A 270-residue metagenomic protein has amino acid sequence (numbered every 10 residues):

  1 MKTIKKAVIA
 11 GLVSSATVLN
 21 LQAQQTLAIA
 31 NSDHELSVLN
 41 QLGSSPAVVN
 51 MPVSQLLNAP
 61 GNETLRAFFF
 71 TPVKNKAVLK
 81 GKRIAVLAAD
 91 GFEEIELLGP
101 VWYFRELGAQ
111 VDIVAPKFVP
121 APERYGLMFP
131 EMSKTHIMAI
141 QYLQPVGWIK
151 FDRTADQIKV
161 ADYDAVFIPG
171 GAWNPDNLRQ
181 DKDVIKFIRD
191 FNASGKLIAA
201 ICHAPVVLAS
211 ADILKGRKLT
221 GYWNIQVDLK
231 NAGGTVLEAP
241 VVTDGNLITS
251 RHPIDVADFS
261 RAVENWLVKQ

Functional and structural regions predicted by a protein language model:
M1-I9: Bacterial N-terminal signal peptides that target proteins for export
A10-N20: Bacterial N-terminal signal peptides
Q24-S194, V207-K218, Q226-Q270: Extended, subdomain-level signal for the structured scaffold at the beginning of enzyme domains
C202: Catalytic nucleophile serine of serine hydrolases, specifically the conserved "nucleophile elbow" pentapeptide
